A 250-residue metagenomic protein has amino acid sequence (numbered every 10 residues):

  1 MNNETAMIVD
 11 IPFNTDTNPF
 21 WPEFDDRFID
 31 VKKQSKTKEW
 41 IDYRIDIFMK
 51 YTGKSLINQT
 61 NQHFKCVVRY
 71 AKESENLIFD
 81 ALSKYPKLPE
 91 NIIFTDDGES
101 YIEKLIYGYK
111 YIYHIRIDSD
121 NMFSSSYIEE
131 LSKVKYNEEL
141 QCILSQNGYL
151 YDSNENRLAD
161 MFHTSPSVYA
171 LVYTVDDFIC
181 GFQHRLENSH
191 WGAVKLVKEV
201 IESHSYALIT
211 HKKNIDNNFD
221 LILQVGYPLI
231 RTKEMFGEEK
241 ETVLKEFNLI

Functional and structural regions predicted by a protein language model:
N3-P12, L171-I250: C-terminal catalytic/acceptor-binding lobe
M7, I57-V67, P89-I92: Short loop->beta transition adjacent to catalytic acidic/histidine clusters or analogous donor-positioning motifs
I8, T15-Y43: A solvent-exposed, charged loop/short amphipathic helix patch at secondary-structure junctions
I29-K36, W40, Y51-H63: Short, acidic, metal-binding catalytic loop of nucleotide-sugar glycosyltransferases
W40, Y70-I78: A conserved acidic beta->alpha catalytic loop
I41-T52, F123: Phosphate/oxyanion-binding active-site loops and adjacent basic polyanion-contact surfaces
I78-L88, D220-I222: Short, aromatic/basic amphipathic alpha-helical patches
F94-G108, I115, M122-E199, H204: Conserved catalytic core of nucleotide-sugar-dependent glycosyltransferases
